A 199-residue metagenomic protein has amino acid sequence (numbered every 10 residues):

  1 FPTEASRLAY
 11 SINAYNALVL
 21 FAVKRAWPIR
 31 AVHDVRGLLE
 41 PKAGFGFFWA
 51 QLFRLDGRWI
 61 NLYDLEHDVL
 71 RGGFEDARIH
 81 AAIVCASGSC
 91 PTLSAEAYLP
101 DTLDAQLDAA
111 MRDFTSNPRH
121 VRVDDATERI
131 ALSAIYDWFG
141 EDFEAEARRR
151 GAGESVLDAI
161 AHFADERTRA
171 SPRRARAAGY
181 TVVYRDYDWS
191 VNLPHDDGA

Functional and structural regions predicted by a protein language model:
F1-A199: Interaction/scaffold regions that mediate signaling and macromolecular assembly across diverse proteins
